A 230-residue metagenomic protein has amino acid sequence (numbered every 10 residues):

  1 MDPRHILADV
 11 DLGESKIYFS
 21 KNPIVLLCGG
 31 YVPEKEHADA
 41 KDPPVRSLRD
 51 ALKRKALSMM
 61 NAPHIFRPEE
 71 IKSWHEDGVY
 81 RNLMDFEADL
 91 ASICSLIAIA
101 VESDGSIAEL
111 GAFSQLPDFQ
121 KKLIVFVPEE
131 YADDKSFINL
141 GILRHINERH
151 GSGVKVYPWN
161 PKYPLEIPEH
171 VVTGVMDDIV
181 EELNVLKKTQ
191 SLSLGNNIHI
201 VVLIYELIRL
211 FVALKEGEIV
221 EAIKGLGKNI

Functional and structural regions predicted by a protein language model:
M1-I230: Conserved catalytic or regulatory cores that recognize and/or transform ribose-phosphate-containing ligands
